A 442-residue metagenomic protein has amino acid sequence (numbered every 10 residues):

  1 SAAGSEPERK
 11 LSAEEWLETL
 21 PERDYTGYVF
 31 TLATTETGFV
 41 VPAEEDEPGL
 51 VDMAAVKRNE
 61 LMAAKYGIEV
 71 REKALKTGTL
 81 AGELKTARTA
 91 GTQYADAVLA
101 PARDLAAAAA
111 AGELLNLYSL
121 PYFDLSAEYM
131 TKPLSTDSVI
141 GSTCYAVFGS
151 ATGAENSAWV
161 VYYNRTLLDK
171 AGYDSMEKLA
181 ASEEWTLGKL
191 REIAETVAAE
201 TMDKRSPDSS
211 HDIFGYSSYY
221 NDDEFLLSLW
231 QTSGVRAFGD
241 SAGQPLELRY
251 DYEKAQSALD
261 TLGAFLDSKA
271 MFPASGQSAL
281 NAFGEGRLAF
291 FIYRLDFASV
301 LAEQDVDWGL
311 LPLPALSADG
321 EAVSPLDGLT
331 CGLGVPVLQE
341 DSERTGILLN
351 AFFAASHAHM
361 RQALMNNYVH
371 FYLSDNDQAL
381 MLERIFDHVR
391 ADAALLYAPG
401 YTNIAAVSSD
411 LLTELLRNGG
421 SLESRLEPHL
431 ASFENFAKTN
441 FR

Functional and structural regions predicted by a protein language model:
E8-F30, T35, K76-G78, A102-W159: Hinge/lid segment of periplasmic solute-binding proteins
A33, T92-V98, A102, I140-V161 (+2 more regions): Extracytoplasmic/periplasmic solute-binding protein
P42-G67, T166: Short, polar/charged alpha-helical segment
G78-L115, Y129-F148, G188, E192-M202 (+2 more regions): Pocket-flanking alpha-helical
Y122-Y129, A180-S182, V235-A255, A318-S324: Short, solvent-exposed loop/beta-turn-alpha elements that line the ligand-binding surface or hinge of extracytoplasmic
R191-A194, L227-S275: Glycine-centered hinge/linker elements that transmit conformational signals in sensory and ligand-binding systems
A302-V369: Extracytoplasmic/periplasmic substrate-recognition and gating elements
V337-G346, S356-R442: Conserved C-terminal helix/tail region of periplasmic/extracytoplasmic solute-binding proteins
